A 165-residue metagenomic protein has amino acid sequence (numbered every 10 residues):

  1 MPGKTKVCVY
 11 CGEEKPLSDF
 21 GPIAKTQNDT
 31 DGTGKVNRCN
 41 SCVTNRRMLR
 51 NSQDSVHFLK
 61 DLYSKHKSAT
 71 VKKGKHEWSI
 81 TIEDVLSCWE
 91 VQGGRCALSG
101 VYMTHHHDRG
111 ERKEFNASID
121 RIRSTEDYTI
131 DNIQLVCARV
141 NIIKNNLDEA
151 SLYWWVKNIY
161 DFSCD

Functional and structural regions predicted by a protein language model:
M1-L98, T129, A150-C164: Contiguous alpha-helical segments
E13-D31, T104-S124: Short recognition patches in nucleic-acid-associated and regulatory proteins
E14, N45, Y102, R139-I143: Cys/His-rich metal-chelating microdomains
L17-S18, M48, H105-H106, I143-N146: Short, non-ligating residues that shape and space the ligands of small metal-coordination modules and catalytic
N40, L135-A138: Generic alpha-helical structural context detector
R95, I133-V136: Short pre-active-site segment immediately N-terminal to redox-active cysteine/selenocysteine motifs in thiol-based
H107-N116, I122-Q134, I142-D165: Polybasic, low-complexity binding patches
